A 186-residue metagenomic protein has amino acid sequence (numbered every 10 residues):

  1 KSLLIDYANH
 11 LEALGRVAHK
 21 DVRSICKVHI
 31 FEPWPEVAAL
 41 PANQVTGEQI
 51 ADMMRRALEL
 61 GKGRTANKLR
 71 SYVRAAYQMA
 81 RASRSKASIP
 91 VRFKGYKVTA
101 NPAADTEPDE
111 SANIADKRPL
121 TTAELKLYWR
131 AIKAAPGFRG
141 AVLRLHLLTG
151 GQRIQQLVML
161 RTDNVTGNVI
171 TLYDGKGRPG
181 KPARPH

Functional and structural regions predicted by a protein language model:
K1-L60: Basic/aromatic-enriched alpha-helical hairpins
L14-G15, L60-Y72, A82, R92-L160 (+1 more regions): Basic, Lys/Arg- and aromatic-enriched nucleic-acid-binding interface segment
D21, D52, K68, A75 (+1 more regions): DNA-binding alpha-helical recognition surfaces that contact promoter or target DNA
I25-E32, R56, K68, Y72-A82 (+1 more regions): Alpha-helical scaffold segments in carbohydrate-active enzymes
E36-L40, A80-Y96: Surface-exposed helix-capping loop/turn segments at secondary-structure junctions
A76, A87, G150-Q155, T166 (+1 more regions): Flexible loop/turn segments at secondary-structure boundaries
I114, R178-H186: C-terminal catalytic core of Y-nucleophile DNA break-rejoin enzymes
N168-G175: Short functional hotspots where side chains directly engage DNA or cofactors
